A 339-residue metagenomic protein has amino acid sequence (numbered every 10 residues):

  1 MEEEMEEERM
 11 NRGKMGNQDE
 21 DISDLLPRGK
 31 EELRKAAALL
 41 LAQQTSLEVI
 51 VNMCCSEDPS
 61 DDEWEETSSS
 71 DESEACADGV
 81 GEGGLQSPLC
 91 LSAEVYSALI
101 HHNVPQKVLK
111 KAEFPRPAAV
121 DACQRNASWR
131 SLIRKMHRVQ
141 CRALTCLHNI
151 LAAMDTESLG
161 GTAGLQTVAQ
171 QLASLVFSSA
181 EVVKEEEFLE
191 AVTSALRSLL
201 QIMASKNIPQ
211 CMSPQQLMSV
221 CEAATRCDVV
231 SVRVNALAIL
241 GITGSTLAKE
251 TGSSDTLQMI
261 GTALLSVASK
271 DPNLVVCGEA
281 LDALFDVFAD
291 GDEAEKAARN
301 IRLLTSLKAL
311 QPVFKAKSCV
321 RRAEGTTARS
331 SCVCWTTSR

Functional and structural regions predicted by a protein language model:
M1-R138: Acidic, serine/threonine- and proline-enriched intrinsically disordered linkers and terminal tails in large eukaryotic
A112, R116, I133-Q140, L144-R339: Long alpha-helical repeat scaffolds
